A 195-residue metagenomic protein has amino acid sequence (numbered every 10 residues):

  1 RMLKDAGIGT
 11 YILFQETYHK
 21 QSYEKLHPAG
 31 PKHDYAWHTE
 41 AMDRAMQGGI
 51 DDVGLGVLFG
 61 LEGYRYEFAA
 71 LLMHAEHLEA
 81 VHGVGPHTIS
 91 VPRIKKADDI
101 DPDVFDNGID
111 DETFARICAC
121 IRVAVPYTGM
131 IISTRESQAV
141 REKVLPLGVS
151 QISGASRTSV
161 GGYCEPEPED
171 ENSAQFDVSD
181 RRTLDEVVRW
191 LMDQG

Functional and structural regions predicted by a protein language model:
R1-D52, L58-V84, D101-D111: Conserved non-cysteine loop/helix-boundary elements of the Radical SAM core domain that shape
F14, G56-V57, S90, A155: Short loop/turn and capping residues at structural boundaries
A80-G195: Auxiliary Fe-S-binding modules of radical SAM enzymes
